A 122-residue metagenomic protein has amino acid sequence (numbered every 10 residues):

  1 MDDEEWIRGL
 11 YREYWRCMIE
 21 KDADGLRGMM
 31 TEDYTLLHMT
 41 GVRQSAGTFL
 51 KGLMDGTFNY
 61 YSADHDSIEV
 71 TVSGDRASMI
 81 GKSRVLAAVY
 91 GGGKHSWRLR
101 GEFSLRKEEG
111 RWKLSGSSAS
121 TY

Functional and structural regions predicted by a protein language model:
D2-E20, D24-G28, T35-Y122: A beta-strand edge to alpha-helix "cap/lid" segment located at domain peripheries
